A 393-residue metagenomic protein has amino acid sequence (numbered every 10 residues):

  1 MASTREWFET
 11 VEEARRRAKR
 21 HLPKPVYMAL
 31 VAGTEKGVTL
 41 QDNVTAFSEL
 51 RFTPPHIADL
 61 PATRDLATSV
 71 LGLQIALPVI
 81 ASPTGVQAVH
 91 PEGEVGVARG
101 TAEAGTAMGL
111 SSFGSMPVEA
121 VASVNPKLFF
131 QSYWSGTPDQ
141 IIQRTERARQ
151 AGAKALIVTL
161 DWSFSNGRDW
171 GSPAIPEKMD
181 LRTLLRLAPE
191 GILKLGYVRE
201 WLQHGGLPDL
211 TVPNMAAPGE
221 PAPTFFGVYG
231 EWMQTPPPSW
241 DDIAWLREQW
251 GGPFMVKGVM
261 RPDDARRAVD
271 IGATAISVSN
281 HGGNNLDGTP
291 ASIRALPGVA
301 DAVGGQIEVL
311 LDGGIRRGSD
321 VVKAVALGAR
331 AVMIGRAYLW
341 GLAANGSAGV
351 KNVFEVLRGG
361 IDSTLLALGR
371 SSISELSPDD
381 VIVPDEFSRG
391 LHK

Functional and structural regions predicted by a protein language model:
M1-S48, A291-L311, R316-K393: Alpha/beta catalytic cores of nucleotide-metabolism and tRNA/nucleoside-modifying enzymes
A2-G72, M179-P238, S374-L376, V381-K393: An N-cap/entry alpha-helix motif that binds or orients negatively charged groups
G33, S111, M255-G258, G369: Active-site-adjacent beta-strand anchor residues
L71-V79, P126, K154: A generic secondary-structure signal marking the coil-to-beta-strand transition
Q74-F113: Glycine-rich active-site/cofactor-binding loop and its immediate structural neighborhood
V79-G85, K127-Y133, F226-Y229: Short, basic, glycine/proline-bearing loop/turn elements
V86, R99, G136-L311, S319-R336 (+1 more regions): Alpha/beta enzyme core
E103-I141: A gly/proline- and charged-residue-enriched helix-loop-helix capping module
